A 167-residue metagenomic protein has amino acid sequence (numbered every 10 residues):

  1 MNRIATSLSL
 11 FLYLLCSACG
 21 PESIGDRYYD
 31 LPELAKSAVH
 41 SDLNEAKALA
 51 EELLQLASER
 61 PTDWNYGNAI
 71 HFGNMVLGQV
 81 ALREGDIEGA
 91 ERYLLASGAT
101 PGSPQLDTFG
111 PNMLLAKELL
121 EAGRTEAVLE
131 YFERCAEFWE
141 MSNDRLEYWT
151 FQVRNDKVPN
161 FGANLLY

Functional and structural regions predicted by a protein language model:
E22, Q55-G67, P101-P104: Flexible helix-coil transition and linker loops at the boundaries of alpha-helical arrays
A35-K36, Q79, K117: Residue-level recognition of tetratricopeptide repeat
E126-Y167: Terminal, low-structured helical/coil segments at or just beyond the last alpha-helical repeat
